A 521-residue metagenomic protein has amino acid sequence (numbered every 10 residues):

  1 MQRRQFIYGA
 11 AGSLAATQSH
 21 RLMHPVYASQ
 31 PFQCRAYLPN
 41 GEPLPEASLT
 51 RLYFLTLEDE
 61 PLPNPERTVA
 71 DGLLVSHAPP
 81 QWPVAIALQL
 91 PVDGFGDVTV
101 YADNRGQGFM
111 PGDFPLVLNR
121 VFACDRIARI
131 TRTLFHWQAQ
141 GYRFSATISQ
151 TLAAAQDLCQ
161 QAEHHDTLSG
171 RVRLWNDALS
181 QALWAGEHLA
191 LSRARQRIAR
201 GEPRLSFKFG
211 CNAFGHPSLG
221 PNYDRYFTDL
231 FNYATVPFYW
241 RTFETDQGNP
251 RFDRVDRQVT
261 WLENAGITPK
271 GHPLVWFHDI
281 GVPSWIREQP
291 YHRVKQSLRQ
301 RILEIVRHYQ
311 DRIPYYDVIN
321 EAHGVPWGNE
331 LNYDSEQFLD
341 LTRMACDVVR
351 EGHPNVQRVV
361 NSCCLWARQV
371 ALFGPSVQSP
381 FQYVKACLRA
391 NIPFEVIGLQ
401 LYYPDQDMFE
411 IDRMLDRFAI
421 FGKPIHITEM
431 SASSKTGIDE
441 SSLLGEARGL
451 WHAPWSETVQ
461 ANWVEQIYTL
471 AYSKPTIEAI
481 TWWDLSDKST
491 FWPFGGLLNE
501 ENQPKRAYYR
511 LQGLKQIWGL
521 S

Functional and structural regions predicted by a protein language model:
Q5-H24: N-terminal export signals
Y27-F54, F95-Q156: Amphipathic, heptad-repeat alpha-helical segments
A194-Y239: An acidic-aromatic substrate-binding cleft motif
N212-N222, R241-D253, F277-I280, H323-P326 (+4 more regions): Acidic-and-aromatic substrate-binding clefts and catalytic sites of carbohydrate-active enzymes
G215-T228, S297-I305, G374-C387, V464-Y468: Short, acidic/polar
Y233-T245, D256-D334, L339-V359, C363-L365 (+1 more regions): Substrate-binding cleft and catalytic face of glycoside hydrolase catalytic domains, especially the flexible beta-alpha
D246, F252-T268, S335-D347, E351-V360 (+2 more regions): Glycoside hydrolase catalytic-domain groove-lining segments
H308, D317, A322-W327, L331-M344 (+4 more regions): Aromatic-rich peripheral "rim/lid" segments of glycoside hydrolase catalytic domains that contact and position glycan
